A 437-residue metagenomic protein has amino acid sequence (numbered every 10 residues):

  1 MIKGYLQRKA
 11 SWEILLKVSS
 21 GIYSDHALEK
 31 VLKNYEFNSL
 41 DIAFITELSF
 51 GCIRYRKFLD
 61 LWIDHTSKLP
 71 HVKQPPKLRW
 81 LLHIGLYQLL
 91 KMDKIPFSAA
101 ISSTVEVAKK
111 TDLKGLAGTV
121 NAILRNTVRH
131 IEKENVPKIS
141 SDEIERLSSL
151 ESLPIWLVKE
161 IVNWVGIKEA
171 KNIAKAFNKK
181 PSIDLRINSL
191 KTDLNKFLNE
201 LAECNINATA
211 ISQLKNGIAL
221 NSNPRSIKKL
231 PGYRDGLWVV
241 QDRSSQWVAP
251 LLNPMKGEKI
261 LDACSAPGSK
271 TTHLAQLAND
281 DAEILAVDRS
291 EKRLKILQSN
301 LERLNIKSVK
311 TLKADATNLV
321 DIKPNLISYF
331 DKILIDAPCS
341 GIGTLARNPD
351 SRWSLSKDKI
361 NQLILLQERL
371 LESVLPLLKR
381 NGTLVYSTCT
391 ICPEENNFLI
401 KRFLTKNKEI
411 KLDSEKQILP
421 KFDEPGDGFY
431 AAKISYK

Functional and structural regions predicted by a protein language model:
M1-K437: S-adenosylmethionine
